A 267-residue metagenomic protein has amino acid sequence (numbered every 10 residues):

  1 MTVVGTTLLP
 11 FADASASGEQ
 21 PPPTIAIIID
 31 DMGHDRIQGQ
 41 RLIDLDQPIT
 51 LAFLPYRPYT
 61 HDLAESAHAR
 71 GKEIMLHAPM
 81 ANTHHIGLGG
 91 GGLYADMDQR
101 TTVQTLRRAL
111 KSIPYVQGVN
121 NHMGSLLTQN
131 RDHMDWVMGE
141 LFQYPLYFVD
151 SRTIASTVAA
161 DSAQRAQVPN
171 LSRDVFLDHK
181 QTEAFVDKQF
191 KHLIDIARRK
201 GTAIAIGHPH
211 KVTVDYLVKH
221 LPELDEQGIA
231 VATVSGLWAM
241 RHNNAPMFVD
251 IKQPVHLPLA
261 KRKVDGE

Functional and structural regions predicted by a protein language model:
M1-E267: Catalytic-site microenvironment of enzymes that process N-acetyl-hexosamine-containing cell-wall polysaccharides
